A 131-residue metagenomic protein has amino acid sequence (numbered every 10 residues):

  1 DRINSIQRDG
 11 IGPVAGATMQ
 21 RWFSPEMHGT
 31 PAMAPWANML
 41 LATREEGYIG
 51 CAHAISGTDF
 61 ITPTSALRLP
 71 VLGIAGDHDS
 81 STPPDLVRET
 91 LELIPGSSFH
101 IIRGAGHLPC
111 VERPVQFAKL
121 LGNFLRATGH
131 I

Functional and structural regions predicted by a protein language model:
I6, L40, S56, D79-T82 (+1 more regions): Glycosyltransferase donor-binding loop in the core domain
Q7-A66: Conserved alpha/beta-hydrolase catalytic His-Asp/Glu region
T18, A52-I55, T90, F117 (+2 more regions): Hydrophobic "lid"/C-terminal helical patch of Rossmann-like NAD(P)-dependent dehydrogenase/epimerase domains
P31, D85-E89, E112-V115: Generic recognition of short, well-ordered alpha-helical segments
H53, F60, L69, P83-E92: Short alpha-helix in the alpha/beta-hydrolase fold that links the catalytic acid
P63, P70-L72, P95-S98: Structural signature of beta-strand start/N-cap positions in the alpha/beta core of ABC transporter nucleotide-binding
L67, G73-A75, D79: Short beta-strand/loop motif that positions the catalytic acidic residue of the alpha/beta-hydrolase fold
G96-I131: Catalytic active-site module of serine/aspartate enzymes centered on a nucleophile-bearing elbow/loop
